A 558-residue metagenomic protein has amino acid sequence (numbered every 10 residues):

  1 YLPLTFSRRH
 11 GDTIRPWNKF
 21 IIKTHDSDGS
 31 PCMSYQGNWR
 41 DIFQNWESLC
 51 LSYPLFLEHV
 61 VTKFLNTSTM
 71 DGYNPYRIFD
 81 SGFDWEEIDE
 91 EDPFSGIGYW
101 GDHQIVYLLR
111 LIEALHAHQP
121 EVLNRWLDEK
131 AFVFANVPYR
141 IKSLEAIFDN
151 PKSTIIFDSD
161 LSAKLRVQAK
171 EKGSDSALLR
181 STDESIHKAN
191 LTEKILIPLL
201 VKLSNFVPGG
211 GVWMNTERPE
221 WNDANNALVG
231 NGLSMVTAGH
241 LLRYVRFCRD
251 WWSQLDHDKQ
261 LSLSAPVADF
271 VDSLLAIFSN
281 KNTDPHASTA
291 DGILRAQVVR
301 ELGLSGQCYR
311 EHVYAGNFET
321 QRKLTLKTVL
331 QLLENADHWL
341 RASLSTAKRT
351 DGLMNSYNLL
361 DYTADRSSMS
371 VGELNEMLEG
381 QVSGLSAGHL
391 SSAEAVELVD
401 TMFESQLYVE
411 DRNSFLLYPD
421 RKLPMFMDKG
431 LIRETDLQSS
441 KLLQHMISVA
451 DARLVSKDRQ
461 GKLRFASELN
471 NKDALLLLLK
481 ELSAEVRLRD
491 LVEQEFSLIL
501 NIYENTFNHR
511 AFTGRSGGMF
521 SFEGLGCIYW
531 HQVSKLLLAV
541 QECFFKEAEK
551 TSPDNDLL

Functional and structural regions predicted by a protein language model:
Y1-L558: Acidic, mature catalytic/reactive cores of soluble proteins
